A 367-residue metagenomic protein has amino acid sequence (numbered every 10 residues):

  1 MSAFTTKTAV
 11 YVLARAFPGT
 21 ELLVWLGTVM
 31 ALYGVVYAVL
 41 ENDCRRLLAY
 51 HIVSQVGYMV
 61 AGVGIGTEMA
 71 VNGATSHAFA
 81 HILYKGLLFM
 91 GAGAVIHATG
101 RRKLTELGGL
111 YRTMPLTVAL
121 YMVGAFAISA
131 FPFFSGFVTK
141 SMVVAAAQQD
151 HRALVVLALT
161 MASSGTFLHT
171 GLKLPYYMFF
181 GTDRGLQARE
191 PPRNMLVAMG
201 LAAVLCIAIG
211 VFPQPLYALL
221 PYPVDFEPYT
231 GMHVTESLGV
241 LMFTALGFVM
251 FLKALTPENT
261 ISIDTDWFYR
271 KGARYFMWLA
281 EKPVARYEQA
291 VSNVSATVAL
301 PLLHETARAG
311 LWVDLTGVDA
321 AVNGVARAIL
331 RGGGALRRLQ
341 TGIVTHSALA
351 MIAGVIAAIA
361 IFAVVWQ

Functional and structural regions predicted by a protein language model:
M1-N194, V211: Hydrophobic transmembrane alpha-helices and their helix-loop junctions in integral membrane proteins
L13, F17, A61, I209 (+4 more regions): Alpha-helical membrane-inserting segments
P18-L22, S76-F79, L154-T160, V234-E236 (+2 more regions): Membrane-entry segments of alpha-helical transmembrane domains in multi-pass membrane proteins
A31-G34, A125-S129, T160-S164, A202-I209 (+2 more regions): Hydrophobic core segments of alpha-helical transmembrane domains in multi-pass membrane transport and ion-translocation
K85, F243-T260: Hydrophobic alpha-helical membrane-embedded segments
F126-M142, A203-V224, V294-V298: Alpha-helical transmembrane segments and their membrane-interface junctions in multi-pass membrane proteins
P191-A245: Hard-cation-handling environments
A218-H233, L255-Q367: Aromatic-capped, Gly/Pro-kinked transmembrane alpha-helices
